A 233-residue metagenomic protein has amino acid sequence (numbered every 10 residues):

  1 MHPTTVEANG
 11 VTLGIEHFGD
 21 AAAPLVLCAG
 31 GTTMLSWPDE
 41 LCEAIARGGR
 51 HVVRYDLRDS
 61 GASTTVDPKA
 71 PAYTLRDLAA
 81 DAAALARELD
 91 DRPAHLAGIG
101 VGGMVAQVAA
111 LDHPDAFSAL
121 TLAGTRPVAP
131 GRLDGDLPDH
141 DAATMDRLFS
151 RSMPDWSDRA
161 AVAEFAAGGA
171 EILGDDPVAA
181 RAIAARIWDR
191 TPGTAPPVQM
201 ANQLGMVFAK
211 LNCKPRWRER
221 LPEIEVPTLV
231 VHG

Functional and structural regions predicted by a protein language model:
M1-T12: N-terminal cap/lid segment of alpha/beta-hydrolase-fold proteins
V11-T65: Conserved HGGG/HGGXW glycine-rich cap/lid loop of the alpha/beta-hydrolase fold
L27-T32, G100, T125, G233: Glycine-rich His-Gly loop
V66-A79: Catalytic nucleophile-loop/oxyanion-hole region of alpha/beta-hydrolase and closely related hydrolase-like folds
R76-A94: Conserved acidic catalytic loop of the alpha/beta-hydrolase fold
R92-D136: Conserved hydrolase catalytic core segment
H140-E219: Alpha/beta-hydrolase
I224, V230-H232: Short beta-strand/loop motif that positions the catalytic acidic residue of the alpha/beta-hydrolase fold
